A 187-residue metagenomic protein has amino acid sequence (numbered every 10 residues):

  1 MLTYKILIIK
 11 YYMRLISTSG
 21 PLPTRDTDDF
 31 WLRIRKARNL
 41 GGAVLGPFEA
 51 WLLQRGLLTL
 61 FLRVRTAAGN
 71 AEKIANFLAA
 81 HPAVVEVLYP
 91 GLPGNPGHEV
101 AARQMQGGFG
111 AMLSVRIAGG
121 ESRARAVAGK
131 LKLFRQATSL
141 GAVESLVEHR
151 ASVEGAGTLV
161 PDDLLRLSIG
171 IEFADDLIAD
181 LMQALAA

Functional and structural regions predicted by a protein language model:
L2-L7: Extreme N-terminal basic, low-complexity initiation segments that serve as generic localization/processing leaders
I8-M112, R116-H149, T158: Active-site C-terminal subdomain of aminotransferase-like
R63, G129, S145-A187: PLP-dependent enzyme catalytic core of the Aspartate aminotransferase-like
